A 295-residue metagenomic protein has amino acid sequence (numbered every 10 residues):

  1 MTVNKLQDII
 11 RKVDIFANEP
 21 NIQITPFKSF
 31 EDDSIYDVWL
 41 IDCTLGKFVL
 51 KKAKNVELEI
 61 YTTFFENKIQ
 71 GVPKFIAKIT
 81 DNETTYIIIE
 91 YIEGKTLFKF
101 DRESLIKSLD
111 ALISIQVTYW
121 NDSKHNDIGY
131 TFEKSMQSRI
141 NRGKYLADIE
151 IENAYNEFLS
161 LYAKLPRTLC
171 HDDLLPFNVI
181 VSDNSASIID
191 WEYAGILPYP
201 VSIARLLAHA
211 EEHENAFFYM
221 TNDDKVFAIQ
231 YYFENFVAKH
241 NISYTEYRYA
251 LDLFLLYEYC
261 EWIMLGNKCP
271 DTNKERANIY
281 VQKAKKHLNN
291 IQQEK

Functional and structural regions predicted by a protein language model:
M1-K28: Juxta-kinase regulatory segment immediately upstream of eukaryotic protein kinase catalytic domains
E19-C43: ATP-binding glycine-rich phosphate-binding loop
S34-I41, F158-V201: Active-site acidic catalytic loop and adjacent metal/ATP-binding pocket of ATP-dependent phosphoryl transfer enzymes
K47-I87, F98-S114: A conserved alpha-helical element in kinase catalytic cores
D81, Y86-F100, Q137, L256-T272: A glycine-centered beta->alpha junction motif in the catalytic cores of kinase/phosphotransferase enzymes
K95-G129, D148-N153, Y162: Conserved kinase catalytic-core helix
S202-K239, L255-T272: Active-site activation/catalytic loop segments of kinase-like enzymes and analogous catalytic loops in related
L253, Y257-K295: ATP/Mg2+ or Mg2+-diphosphate-binding catalytic cores that bind nucleotide phosphates or diphosphates via glycine-rich
